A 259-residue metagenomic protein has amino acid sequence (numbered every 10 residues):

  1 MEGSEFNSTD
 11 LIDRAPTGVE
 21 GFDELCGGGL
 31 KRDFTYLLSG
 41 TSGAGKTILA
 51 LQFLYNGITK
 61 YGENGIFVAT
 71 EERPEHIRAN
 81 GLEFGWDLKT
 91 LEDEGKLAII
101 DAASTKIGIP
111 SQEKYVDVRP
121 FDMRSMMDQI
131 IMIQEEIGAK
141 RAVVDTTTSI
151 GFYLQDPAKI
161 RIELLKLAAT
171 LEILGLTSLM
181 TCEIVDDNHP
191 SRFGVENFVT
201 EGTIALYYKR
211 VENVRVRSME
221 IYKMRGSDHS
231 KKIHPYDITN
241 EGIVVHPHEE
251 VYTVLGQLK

Functional and structural regions predicted by a protein language model:
M1-T9, S230-K259: C-terminal regions of RecA-like/P-loop NTPase motor modules
T17-G29: Pre-Walker A adenine-sensing motif
Y36-S39: Short hydrophobic/aromatic beta-strand immediately N-terminal to the Walker A/P-loop
T41-G108: Conserved P-loop
N64, K96, G138-R141, I173-T181: Loop/turn-to-beta-strand initiation segments
T105-E172: Phosphate-binding/switch loop-helix module in NTP-utilizing enzymes
L176-E241: Phosphate-binding/switch region of NTP-binding enzymes
